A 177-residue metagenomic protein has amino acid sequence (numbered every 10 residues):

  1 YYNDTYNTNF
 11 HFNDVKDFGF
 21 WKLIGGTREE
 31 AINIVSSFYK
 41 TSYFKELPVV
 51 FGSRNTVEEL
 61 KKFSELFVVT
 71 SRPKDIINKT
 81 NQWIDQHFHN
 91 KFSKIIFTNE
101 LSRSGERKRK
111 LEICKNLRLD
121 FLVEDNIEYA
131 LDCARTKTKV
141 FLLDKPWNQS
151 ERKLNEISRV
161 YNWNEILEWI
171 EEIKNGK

Functional and structural regions predicted by a protein language model:
Y1-E30: Active-site neighborhood of HAD-like aspartate-dependent phosphohydrolases
F10-F12, L66, I95: Generic structural signal for residues in well-ordered beta-strands
L23-K40, S64, F92: Short, basic/glycine-rich phosphate-binding loops at helix/coil junctions that contact nucleotide phosphates
V35, P48-V50, R54, E65 (+1 more regions): Non-catalytic interaction surface on structured domains
Y39-L47: A short acidic, glycine-rich active-site loop that binds or catalyzes chemistry on phosphate/adenosine moieties
F44, S53-W83, T98: Substrate-recognition element of Asp-dependent hydrolases with the DxDx(T/V) motif
I77-K177: C-terminal cap/substrate-recognition subdomain and adjoining C-terminal extension of metal-dependent phosphatase-like
